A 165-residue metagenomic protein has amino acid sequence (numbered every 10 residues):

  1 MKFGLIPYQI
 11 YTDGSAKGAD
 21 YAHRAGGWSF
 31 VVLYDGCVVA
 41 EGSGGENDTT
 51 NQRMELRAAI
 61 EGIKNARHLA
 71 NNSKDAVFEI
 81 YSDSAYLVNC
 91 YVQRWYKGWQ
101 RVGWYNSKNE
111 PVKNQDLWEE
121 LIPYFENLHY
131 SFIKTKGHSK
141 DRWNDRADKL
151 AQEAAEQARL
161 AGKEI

Functional and structural regions predicted by a protein language model:
M1-R53, K64-R67, K149-I165: RNase H-like nuclease fold core
S15-Y21, I60-R146: RNase H catalytic domain
N51-A58, K113: Phosphate/oxyanion-binding active-site loops and adjacent basic polyanion-contact surfaces
